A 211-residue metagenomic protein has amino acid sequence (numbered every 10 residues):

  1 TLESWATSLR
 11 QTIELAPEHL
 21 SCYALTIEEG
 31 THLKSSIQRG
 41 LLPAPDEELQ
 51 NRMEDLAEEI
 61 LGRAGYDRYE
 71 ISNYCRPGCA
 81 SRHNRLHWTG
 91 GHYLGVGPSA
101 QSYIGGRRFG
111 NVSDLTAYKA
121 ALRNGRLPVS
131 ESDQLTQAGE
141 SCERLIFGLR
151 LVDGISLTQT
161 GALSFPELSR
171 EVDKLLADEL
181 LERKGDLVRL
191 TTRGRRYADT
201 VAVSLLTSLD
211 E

Functional and structural regions predicted by a protein language model:
T1-L163, D210: C-terminal scaffold of the Radical SAM
E28, E167, R196: Short alpha-helical
L56, I60, K174, D178 (+1 more regions): Solvent-exposed, charged/polar functional surfaces in cytosolic regulatory/catalytic domains
A162-A177: Short amphipathic alpha-helical interaction segments
L176-D186: A short, conserved structural fragment
L187-T191: Minor-groove-contacting beta-hairpin "wing" of winged helix-turn-helix DNA-binding domains
R193-E211: Short, amphipathic alpha-helical interaction segments positioned at domain boundaries
